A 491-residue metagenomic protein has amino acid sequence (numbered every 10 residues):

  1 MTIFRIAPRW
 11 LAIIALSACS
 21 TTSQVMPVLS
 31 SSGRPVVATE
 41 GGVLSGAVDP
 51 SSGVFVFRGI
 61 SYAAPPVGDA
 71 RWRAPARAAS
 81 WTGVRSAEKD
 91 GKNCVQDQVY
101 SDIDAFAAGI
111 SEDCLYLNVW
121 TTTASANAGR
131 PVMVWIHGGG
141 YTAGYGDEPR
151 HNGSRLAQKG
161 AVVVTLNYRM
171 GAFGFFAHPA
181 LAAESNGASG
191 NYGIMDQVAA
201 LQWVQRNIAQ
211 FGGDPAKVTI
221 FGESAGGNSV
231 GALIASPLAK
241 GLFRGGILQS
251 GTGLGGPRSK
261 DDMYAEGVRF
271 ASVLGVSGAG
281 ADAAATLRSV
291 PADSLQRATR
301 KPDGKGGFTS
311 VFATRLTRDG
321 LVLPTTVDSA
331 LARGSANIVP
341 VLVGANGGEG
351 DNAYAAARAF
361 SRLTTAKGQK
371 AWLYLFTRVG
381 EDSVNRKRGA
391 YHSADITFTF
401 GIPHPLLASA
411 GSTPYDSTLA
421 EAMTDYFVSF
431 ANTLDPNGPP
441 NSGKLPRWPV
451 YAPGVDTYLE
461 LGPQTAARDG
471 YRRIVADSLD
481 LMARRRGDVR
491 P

Functional and structural regions predicted by a protein language model:
M1-L11: Bacterial N-terminal signal peptides that target proteins for export
S20-N191, S409-M423, N432-S442, T465 (+2 more regions): Non-catalytic accessory segments of hydrolases
I103, Q202, R206, A232 (+3 more regions): Substrate-access "cap/lid" subdomains that shape and gate the entrance to catalytic or ligand-binding pockets
C114, G187-A209, A265: Alpha/beta-hydrolase active-site loop
N167, F221, S236, I247-S250 (+3 more regions): Alpha/beta-hydrolase-fold catalytic nucleophile elbow
G212-E223: Alpha/beta-hydrolase fold nucleophile elbow
G222-A232: Glycine-rich nucleophile elbow surrounding the catalytic serine of serine-hydrolase chemistry
R358, R362-P491: Mobile gating loops/cap/lid regions near enzyme active sites that modulate substrate access
